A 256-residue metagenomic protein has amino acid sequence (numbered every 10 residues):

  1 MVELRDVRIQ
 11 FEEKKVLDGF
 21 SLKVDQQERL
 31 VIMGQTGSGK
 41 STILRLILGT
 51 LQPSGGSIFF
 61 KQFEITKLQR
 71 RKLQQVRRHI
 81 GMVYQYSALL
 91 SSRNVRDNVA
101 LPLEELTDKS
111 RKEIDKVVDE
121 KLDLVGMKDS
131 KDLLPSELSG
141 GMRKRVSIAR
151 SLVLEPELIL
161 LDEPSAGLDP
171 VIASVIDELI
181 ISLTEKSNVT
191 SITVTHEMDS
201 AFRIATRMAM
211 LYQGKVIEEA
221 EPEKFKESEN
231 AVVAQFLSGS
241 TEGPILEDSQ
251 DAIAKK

Functional and structural regions predicted by a protein language model:
L48: Helix-to-loop junction immediately C-terminal to a conserved catalytic motif
F63-E64, R111-D129: Conserved ABC ATPase "signature" region
L134-L138, M142: Conserved ABC ATPase signature
V153-E157: A short, proline-enriched helix->beta-strand linker immediately N-terminal to the Walker B motif in ABC-type P-loop
I159-D162: Catalytic Walker B motif of ABC-type/P-loop ATPase nucleotide-binding domains
